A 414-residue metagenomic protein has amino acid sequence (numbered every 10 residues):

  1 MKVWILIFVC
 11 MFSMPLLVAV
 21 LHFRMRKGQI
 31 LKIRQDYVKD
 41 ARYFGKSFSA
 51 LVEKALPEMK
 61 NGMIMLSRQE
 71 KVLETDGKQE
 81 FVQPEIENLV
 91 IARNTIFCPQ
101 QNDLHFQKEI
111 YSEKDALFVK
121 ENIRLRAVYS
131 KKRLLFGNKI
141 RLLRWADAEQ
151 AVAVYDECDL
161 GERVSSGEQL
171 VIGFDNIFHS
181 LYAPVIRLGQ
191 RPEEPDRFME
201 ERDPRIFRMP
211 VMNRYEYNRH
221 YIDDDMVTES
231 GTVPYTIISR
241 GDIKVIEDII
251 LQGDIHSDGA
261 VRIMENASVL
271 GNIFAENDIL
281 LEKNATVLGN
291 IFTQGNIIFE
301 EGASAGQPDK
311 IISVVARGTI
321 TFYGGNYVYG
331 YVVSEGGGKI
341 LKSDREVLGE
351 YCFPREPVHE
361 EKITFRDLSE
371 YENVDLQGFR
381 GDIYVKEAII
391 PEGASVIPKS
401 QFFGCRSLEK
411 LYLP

Functional and structural regions predicted by a protein language model:
M1-F118, R124-L125, S130-K132, N218-Y221 (+3 more regions): Terminal non-domain segments
F81, N88-Y351: Extended, compositionally simple hydrophobic/Ser/Thr-rich segments that build repetitive fibrous architectures
D103, I238, E372, G381-I383: Short, surface-exposed loop/turn motifs at beta-strand boundaries within globular domains
H256, F274, F292, G381-Y384 (+2 more regions): Polar low-complexity intrinsically disordered regions enriched in Ser/Thr and small residues
D344-T364, Q377-I383: Low-complexity, Pro/Thr/Ser/Gly/Ala-rich linker/spacer regions in secreted, extracellular modular proteins
H359-E372, I383-V396, R406-P414: Structural signature of tandem-repeat unit edges
D375-G378, P398: Well-ordered alpha-helical segments embedded in enzymatic catalytic cores
